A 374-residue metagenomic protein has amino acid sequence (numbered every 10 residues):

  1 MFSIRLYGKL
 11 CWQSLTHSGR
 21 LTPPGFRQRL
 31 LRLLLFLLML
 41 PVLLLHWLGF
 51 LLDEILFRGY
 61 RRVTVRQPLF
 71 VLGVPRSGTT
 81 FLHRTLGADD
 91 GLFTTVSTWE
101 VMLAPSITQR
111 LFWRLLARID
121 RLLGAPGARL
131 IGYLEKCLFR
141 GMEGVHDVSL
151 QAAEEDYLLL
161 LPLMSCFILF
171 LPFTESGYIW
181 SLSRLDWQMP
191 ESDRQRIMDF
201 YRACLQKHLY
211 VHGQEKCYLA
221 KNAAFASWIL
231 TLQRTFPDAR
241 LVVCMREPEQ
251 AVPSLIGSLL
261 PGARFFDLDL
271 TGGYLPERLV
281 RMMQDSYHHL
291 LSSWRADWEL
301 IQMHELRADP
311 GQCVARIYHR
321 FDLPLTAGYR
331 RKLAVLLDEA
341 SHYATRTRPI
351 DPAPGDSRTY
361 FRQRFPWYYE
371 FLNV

Functional and structural regions predicted by a protein language model:
M1-H46, Y60, L182-M198, L209-H212 (+2 more regions): PAPS-dependent sulfotransferases, especially Golgi type II membrane carbohydrate sulfotransferases
L52-R62: Pre-Walker A adenine-sensing motif
R66-P68: Pre-Walker A (Motif I) flank of P-loop NTPase domains
V71-D90: Glycine-rich phosphate-binding P-loop
L72-V74, L219-A223, M245, M303: Short His-Asn-centered micro-motif
D89-W99: Post-Walker A helix-loop "phosphate-sensing" segment adjacent to the P-loop in P-loop NTPases
M102-Y218: PAPS-dependent sulfation machinery
T231-G257: Conserved phosphate-donor/acceptor-positioning beta-strand/loop module used by diverse small-molecule
